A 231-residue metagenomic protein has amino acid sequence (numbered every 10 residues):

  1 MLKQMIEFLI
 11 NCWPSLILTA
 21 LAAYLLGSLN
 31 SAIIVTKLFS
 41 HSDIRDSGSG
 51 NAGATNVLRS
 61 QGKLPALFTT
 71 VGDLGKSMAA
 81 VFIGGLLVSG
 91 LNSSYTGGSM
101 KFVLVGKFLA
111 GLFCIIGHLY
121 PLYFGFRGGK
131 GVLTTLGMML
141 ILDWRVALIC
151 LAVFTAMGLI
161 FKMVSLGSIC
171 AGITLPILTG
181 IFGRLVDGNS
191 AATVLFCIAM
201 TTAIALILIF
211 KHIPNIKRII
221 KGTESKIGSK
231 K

Functional and structural regions predicted by a protein language model:
M1-P14: Short, strongly hydrophobic alpha-helical membrane anchors
W13, I17-L21, L67, L104-L112 (+4 more regions): Hydrophobic alpha-helical transmembrane segments
A22-S28, I33, I115-G125, M157-S165: Transmembrane alpha-helix interface/packing and boundary motifs in multi-pass membrane proteins, characterized by
I33-A66, K217-K231: Cytosolic, membrane-interface loops and tails of multi-pass inner-membrane proteins
S42-A54, Y123-L136, M163-G172: Short, non-helical or kinked segments that cap or interrupt transmembrane helices
L58-G62, G84-V88, F113, G131-F161 (+1 more regions): Interfacial segments of multi-pass membrane proteins
R59-L86: Multi-pass membrane catalytic core of lipid/isoprenoid biosynthesis enzymes
